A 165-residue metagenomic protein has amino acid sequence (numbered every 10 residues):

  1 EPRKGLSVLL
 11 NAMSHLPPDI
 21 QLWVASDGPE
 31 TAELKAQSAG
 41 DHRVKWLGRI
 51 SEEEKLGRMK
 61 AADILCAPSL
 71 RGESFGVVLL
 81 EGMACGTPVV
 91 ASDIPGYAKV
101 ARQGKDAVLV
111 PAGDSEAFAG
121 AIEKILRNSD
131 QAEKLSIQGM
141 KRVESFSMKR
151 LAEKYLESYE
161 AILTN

Functional and structural regions predicted by a protein language model:
E1-H15, P29-E33, E116, K154: A conserved mid-protein helix/loop that constitutes part of the nucleotide-sugar donor-binding site
E33-E53: Nucleotide-activated donor-binding/catalytic signature segment of Leloir-type glycosyltransferases, i.e., the conserved
R49-I50, G57-A62, Y155: Short alpha-helical donor nucleotide-sugar binding micro-motif in glycosyltransferases
L56, S74, L79-A84, P95-K99 (+1 more regions): Short alpha-helical segment that forms part of, or immediately flanks, the ligand-binding pocket in carbohydrate-active
K60-S74, T87: Acidic donor-binding loop of glycosyltransferase active sites
P88-A91, A101: Short hydrophobic beta-strand element within catalytic cores of glycosyltransferases and related nucleotide-activated
Q103-G104, V108-S115, K124-S129: Conserved acidic donor-binding segment of nucleotide-sugar-dependent glycosyltransferases
A117, Q131-S145, K154-E157, A161: A short, well-ordered alpha-helix in the C-terminal region of glycosyltransferases
